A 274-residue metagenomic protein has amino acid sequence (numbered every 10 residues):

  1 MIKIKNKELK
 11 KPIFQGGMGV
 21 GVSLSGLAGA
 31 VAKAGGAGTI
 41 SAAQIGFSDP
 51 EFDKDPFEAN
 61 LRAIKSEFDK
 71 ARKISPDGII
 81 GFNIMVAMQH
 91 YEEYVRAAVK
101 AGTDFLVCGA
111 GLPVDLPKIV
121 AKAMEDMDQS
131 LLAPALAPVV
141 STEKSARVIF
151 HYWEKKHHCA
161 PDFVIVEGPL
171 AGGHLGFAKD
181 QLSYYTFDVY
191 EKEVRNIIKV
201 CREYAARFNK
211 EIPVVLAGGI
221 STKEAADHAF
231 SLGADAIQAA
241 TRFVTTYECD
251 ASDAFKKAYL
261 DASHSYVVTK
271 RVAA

Functional and structural regions predicted by a protein language model:
M1-F208: Active-site entrance/lid segments in N-terminal catalytic domains of soluble metabolic enzymes
F14, P161, A171-V215, S221-A274: Conserved active-site-proximal phosphate/metal-binding subdomains
V22, I220-S221: Residue-level detector of alpha-helix initiation sites
